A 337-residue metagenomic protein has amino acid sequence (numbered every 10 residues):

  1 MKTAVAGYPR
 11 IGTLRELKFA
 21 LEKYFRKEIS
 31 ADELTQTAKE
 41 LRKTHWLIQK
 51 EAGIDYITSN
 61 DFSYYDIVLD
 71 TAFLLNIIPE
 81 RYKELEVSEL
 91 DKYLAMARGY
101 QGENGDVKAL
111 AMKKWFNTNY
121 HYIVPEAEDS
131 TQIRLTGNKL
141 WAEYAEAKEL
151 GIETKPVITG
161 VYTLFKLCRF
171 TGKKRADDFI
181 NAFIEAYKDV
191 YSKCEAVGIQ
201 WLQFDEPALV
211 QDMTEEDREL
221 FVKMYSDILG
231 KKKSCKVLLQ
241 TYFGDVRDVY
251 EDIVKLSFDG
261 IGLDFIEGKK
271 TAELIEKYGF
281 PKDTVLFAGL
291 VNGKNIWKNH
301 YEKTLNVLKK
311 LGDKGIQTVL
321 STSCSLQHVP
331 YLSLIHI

Functional and structural regions predicted by a protein language model:
M1-I335: Domain-level signal for soluble alpha/beta catalytic cores
